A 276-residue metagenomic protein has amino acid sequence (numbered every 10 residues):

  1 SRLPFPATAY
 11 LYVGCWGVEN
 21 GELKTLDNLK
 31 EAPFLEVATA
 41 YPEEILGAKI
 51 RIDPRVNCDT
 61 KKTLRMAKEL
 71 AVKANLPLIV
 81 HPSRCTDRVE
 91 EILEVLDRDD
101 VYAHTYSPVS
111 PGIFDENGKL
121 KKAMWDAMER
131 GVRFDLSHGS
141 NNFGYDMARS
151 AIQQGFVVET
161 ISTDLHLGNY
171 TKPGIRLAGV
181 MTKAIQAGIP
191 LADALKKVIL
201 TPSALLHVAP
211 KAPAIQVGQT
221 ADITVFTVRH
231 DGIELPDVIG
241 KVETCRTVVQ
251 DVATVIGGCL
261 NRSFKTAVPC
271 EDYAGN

Functional and structural regions predicted by a protein language model:
S1-I52: Divalent-metal coordination cores built from histidine and acidic residues
R2-A7, P42-I45, A74-L76, D97-D99 (+4 more regions): Short coil/turn connectors at secondary-structure junctions
V13-W16, S140, T201-P202: Acidic, glycine-rich active-site loops and adjacent beta-strand->loop/helix elements that engage anionic groups
N20-N28, N117-G118, R176, A212: Short, surface-exposed amphipathic charged segments that create phosphate/polyanion-binding patches used for binding
A38-P42, A71, L93-L96, D126-M128 (+2 more regions): Solvent-exposed alpha-helices and their adjacent loops that cap or buttress functional pockets in soluble metabolic
I50-T171: Active-site core of metal-dependent hydrolases
D146-V228: His/Asp/Glu-enriched, well-ordered alpha-helical/loop segment that forms or immediately abuts the divalent-metal
T220-Y273: C-terminal cap of metal-dependent C-N hydrolases
